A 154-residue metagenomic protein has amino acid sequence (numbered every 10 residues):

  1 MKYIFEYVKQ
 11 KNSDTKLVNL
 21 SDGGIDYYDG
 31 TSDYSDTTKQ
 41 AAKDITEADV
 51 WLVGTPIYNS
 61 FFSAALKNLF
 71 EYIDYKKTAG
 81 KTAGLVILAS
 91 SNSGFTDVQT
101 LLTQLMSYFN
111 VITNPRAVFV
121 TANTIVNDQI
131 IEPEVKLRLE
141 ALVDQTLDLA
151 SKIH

Functional and structural regions predicted by a protein language model:
M1-Y72, Q129-H154: N-terminal beta1-alpha1-beta2 submodule of the flavodoxin-like/Rossmannoid cofactor-binding fold
K16-D26, Y75, S107-N127: Mobile beta-alpha loop/short-helix "lid" or hinge segments that flank ligand
K39-A42, F70-Y75, Q104-I112: Short, electropositive alpha-helical surface patch
N59, S91-F95, D128: Alpha-helix N-cap/loop-to-helix initiation residues
A79-G80: A glycine-biased structural micro-motif
A83-A122, L137: Short, glycine-/small-residue-rich phosphate/pyrophosphate-handling segment
